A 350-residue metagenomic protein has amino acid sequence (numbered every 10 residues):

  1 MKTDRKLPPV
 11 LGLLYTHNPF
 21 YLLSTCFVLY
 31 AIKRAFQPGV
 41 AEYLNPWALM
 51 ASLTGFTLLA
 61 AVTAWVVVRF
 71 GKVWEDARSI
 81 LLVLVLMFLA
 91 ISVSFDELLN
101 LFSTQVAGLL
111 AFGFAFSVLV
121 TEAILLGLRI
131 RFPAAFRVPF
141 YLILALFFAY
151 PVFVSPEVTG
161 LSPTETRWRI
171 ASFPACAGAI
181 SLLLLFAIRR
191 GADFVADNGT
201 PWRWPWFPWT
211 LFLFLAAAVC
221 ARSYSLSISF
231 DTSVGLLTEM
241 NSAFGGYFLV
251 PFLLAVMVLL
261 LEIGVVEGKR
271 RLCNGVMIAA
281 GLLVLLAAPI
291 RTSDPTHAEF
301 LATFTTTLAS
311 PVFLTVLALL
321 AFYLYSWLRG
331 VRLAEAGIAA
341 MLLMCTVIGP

Functional and structural regions predicted by a protein language model:
M1-L11: Short, Lys/Arg-rich, polar N-terminal cytosolic tail immediately upstream of the first transmembrane signal-anchor
N18-Q37, A41-A60, R78-F116, F136-L184 (+1 more regions): Alpha-helical transmembrane segments of multi-pass membrane proteins
V66-E75, G127-I130, V265-E267, S326-G330: Cytoplasmic membrane-interface segments at the C-terminal ends of transmembrane helices
L119-R129: Short helix-perturbing small/polar motifs within transmembrane alpha-helices
A187-V195: Membrane-interface capping segments at transmembrane-helix boundaries
